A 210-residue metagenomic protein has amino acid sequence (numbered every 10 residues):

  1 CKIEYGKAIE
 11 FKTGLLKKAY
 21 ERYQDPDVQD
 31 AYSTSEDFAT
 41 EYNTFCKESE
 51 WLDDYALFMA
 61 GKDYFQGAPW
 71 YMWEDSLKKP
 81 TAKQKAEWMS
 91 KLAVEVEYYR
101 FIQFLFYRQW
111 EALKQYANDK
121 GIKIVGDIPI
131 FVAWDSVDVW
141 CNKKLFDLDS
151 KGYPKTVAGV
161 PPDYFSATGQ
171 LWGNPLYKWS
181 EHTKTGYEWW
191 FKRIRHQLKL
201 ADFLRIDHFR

Functional and structural regions predicted by a protein language model:
C1-Y107, V132-R210: Alpha-amylase-like alpha-glycosidases and glucanotransferases acting on alpha-linked glucans and related
Y99, Q103-V132: Conserved, well-ordered alpha-helix/loop/beta-strand core segments that scaffold catalytic motifs
